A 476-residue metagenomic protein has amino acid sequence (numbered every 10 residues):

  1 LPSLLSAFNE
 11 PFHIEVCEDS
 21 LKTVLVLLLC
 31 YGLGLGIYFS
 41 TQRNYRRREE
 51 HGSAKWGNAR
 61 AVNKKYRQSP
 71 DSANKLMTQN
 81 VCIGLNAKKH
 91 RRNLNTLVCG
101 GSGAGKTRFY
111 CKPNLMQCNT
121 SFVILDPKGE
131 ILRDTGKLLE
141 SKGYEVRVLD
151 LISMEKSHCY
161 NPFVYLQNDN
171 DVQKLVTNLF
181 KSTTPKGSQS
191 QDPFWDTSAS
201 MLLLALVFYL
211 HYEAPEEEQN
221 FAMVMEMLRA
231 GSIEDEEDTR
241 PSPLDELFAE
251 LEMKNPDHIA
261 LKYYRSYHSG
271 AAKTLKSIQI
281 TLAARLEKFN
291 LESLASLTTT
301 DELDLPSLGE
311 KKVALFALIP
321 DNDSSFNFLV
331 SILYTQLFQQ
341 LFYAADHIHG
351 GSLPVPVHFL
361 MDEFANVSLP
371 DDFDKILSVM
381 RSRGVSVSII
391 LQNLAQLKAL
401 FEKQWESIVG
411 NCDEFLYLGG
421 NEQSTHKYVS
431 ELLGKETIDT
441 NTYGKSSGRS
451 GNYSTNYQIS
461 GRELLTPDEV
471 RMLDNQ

Functional and structural regions predicted by a protein language model:
L1-A104, R108-C111, E155, M472: Basic- and hydrophobic-enriched, low-structure N-terminal and domain-boundary segments that flank ATP-binding catalytic
L27-C30, R46, F194-S200, A205-F208 (+3 more regions): P-loop NTPase motor core of the ASCE superfamily
G32, C82, P185, R229 (+4 more regions): Intrinsically disordered, low-complexity segments enriched in small/polar residues
A54-W56, T78, H90, L94-N95 (+7 more regions): General secondary-structure edge motif
K88, G351-S352, S407: Structural motif
R92-V385, L400, S460-E463, E469-N475: P-loop NTPase motor domains
D126-K128, I390-L394, G420-N421: A short beta-strand-to-loop transition that corresponds to the Sensor-1 phosphate-sensing loop of AAA+ P-loop ATPases
